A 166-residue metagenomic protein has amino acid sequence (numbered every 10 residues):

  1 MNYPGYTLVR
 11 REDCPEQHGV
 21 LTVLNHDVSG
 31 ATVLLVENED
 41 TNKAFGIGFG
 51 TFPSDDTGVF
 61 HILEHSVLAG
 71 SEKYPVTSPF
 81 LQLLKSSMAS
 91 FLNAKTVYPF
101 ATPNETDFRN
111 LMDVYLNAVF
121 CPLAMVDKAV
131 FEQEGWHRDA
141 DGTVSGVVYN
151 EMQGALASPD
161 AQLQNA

Functional and structural regions predicted by a protein language model:
M1-D40: N- or domain-start disorder-to-order transition segments that initiate the globular core
M1-R11, Q17, L116, F120 (+2 more regions): Non-catalytic interaction/regulatory segments
Y3-Y6, P75, P103-T106, V126 (+2 more regions): Short coil/turn linker and secondary-structure boundary residues
G19, E37-N117, C121-P122, K128-A129 (+1 more regions): M16/MPP (pitrilysin/insulinase) zinc-metallopeptidase core fold and M16-derived inactive scaffolds
E134-A166: Hydrophobic, small-residue-rich alpha-helical packing segments that form membrane-like cores
